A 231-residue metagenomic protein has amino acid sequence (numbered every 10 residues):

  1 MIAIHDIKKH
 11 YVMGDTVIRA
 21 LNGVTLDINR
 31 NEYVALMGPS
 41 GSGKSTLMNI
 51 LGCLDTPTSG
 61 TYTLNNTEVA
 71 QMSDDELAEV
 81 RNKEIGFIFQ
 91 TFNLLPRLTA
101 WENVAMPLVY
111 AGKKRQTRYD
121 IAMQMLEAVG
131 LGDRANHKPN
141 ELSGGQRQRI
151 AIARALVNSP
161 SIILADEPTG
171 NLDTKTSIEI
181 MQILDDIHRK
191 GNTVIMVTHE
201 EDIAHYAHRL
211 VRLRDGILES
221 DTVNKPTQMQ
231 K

Functional and structural regions predicted by a protein language model:
M1-L213: ABC family nucleotide-binding domain
R209, I217-K231: Conserved beta-strand-loop-alpha-helix hinge in the C-terminal portion of ABC ATPase nucleotide-binding domains
